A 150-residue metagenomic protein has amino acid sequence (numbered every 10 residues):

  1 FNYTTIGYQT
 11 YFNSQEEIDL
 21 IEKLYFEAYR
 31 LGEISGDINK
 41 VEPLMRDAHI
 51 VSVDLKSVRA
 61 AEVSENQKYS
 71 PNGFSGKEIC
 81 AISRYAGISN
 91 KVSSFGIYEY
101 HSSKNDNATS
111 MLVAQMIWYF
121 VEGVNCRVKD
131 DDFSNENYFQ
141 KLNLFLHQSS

Functional and structural regions predicted by a protein language model:
F1-I97, H101-S150: Conserved alpha-helical scaffold segments that buttress catalytic/binding sites
